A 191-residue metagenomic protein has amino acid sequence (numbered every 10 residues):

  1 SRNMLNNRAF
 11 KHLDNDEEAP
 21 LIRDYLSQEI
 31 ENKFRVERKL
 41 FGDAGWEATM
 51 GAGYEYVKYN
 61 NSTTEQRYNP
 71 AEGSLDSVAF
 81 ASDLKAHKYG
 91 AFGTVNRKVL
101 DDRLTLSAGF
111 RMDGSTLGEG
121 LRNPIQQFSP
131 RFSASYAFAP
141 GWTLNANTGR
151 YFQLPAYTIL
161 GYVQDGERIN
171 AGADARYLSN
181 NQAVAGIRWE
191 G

Functional and structural regions predicted by a protein language model:
S1-L121: Face-selective signature of the C-terminal outer-membrane beta-barrel domain
S27, F80-A86, T143, N147 (+1 more regions): Outer-membrane beta-barrel signature, preferentially recognizing the C-terminal barrel domain of Gram-negative
N32, Y89, F128, S179-N181: Exposed loop/turn and edge beta-strand positions of beta-sandwich/beta-sheet ligand-binding modules
L40-A44, R97-R103, F128, Y136-P140 (+2 more regions): Outer-membrane beta-barrel strand-turn architecture
F92, S129-S133: One-face residue pattern on beta-strands with alternating periodicity enriched for small/polar residues
A108-F110, P130, L144: Extracytoplasmic/periplasmic beta-strand context in beta-sandwich domains, especially the cupredoxin/COX2 CuA-binding
L121-N123, F128: Active-site metal-coordination segments of metallo-dependent hydrolases
